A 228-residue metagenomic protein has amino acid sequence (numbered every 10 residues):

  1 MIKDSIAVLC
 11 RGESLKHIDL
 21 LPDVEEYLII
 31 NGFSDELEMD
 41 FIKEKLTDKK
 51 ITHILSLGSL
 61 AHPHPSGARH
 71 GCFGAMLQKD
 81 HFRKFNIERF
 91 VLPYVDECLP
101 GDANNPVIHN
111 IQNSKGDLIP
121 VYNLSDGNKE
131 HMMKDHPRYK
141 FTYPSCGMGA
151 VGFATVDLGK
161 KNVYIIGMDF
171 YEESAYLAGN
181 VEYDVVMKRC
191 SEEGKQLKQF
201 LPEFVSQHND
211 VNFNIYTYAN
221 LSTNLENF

Functional and structural regions predicted by a protein language model:
M1-F228: Metal-ion/cofactor- or nucleotide/acyl-coenzyme-handling active-site neighborhoods
